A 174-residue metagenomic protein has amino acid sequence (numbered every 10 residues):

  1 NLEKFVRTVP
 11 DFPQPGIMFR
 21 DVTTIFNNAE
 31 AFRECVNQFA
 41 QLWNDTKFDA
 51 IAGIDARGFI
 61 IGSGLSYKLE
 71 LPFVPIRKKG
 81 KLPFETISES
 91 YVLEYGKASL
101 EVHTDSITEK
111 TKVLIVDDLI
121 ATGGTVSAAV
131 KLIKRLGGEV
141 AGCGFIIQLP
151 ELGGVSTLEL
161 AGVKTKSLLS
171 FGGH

Functional and structural regions predicted by a protein language model:
N1-H174: PRPP-associated nucleotide enzymes
